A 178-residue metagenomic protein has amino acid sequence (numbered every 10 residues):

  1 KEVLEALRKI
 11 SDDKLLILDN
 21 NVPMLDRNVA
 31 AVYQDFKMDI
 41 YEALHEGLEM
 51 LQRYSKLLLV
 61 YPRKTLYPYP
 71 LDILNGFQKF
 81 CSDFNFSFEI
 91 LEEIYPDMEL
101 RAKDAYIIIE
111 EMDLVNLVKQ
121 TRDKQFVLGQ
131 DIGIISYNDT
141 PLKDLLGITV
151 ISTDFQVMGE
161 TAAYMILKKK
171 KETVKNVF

Functional and structural regions predicted by a protein language model:
K1, L16, K56-P62, A102-E111 (+1 more regions): Periplasmic-binding protein-like
E2-L7, E46, G76, N116-D123: A short acidic, amphipathic alpha-helical/loop segment
E2-M38, N138-G147: Flexible loop/hinge segments that line or gate small-molecule binding clefts
A6-D12, L51-Q52, K124-G129: Short, conserved loop/helix-junction motifs that constitute active-site signature segments in enzyme catalytic cores
N21-L58, S152-E172: Hydrophobic alpha-helical segments within soluble ligand-binding/sensing domains
R27, L57-L59, F77-P96, A105: Short beta-strand elements in bilobed, periplasmic/extracellular small-molecule ligand-binding domains
D39-E46, P68-F86, N116: Short, solvent-exposed amphipathic alpha-helices that sit in or adjacent to ligand/effector-binding or catalytic
L100-A105, M112-F178: Flexible loop/turn connectors
